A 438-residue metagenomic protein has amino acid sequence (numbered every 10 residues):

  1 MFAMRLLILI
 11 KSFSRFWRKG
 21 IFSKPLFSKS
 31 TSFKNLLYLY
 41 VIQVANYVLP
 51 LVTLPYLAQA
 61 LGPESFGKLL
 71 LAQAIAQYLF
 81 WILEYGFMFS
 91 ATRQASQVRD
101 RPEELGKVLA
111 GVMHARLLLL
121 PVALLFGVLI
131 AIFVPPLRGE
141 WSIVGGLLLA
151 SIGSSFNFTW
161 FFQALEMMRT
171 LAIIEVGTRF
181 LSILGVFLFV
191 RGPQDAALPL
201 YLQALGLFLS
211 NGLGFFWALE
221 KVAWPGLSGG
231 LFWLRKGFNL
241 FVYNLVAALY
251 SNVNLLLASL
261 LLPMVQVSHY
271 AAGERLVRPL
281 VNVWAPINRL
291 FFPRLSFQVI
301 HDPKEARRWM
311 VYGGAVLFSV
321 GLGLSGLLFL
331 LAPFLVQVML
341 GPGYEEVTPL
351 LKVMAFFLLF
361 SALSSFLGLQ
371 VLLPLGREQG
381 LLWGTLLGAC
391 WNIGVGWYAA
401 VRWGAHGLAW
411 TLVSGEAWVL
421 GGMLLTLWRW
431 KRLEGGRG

Functional and structural regions predicted by a protein language model:
L6-R15, K19, T31-M88, N239-V265 (+4 more regions): Signature of the first transmembrane helix
K34-L51, L171, G177-S182, L198-G214 (+2 more regions): Transmembrane helical elements of multi-pass membrane transporters/channels
K34-N46, A72, W81-A131, P303-L324 (+1 more regions): Membrane-water interface segments that mark the loop-to-transmembrane alpha-helix transition
L71, W141, G145-L148, A172-E220 (+2 more regions): Hydrophobic alpha-helical transmembrane segments
Q73-W81, S251, Y270-F292, V320-L324 (+1 more regions): Transmembrane helix-bundle signature of multi-pass secondary active exporters and lipid flippases
E84-D100, L276-D302, G368-P374: Helix-loop junctions and terminal segments of transmembrane helices in multi-pass membrane transport/translocation
A131-L147, L330-F360, H406: Interfacial segments at transmembrane-helix termini and the short loops linking adjacent helices
W141, S151-I174, L358-G384: Membrane-interface junctions at transmembrane-helix termini in multi-pass inner-membrane proteins
